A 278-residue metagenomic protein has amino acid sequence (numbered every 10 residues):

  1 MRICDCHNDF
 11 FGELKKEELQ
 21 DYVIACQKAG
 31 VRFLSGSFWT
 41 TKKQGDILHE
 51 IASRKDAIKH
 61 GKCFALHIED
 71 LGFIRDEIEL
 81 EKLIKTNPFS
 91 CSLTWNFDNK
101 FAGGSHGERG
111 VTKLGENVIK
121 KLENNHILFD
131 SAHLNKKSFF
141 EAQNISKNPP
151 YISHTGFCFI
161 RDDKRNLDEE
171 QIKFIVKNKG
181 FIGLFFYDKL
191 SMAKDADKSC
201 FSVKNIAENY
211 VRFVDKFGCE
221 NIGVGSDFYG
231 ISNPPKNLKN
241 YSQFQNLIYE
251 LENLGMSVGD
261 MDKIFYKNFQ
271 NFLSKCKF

Functional and structural regions predicted by a protein language model:
M1-F185, K189-D195, R212-V214, N221 (+1 more regions): Extended, charged catalytic domains and RNA/DNA-binding interfaces, predominantly in divalent-metal-using enzymes
L48, E77, C200-A207, Y241: Electropositive phosphate-/nucleotide-binding environments in soluble metabolic enzymes
D70-F73, F228-G230, Q270: Short, internal active-site loops enriched in acidic
E123, K239-F278: Mid-to-C-terminal alpha-helical segments outside catalytic/metal-binding sites
Y151, G223-V224, D262-Y266: Beta-strand segments within the central parallel beta-sheet cores of soluble alpha/beta enzyme folds
D195-S199, P235-L238: Second-shell loop/turn segments in exported
K204-K216: A short, acidic, amphipathic alpha-helical segment used as a generic capping/interface helix at domain edges
F217-Y241: Short acidic/histidine-rich active-site segments
